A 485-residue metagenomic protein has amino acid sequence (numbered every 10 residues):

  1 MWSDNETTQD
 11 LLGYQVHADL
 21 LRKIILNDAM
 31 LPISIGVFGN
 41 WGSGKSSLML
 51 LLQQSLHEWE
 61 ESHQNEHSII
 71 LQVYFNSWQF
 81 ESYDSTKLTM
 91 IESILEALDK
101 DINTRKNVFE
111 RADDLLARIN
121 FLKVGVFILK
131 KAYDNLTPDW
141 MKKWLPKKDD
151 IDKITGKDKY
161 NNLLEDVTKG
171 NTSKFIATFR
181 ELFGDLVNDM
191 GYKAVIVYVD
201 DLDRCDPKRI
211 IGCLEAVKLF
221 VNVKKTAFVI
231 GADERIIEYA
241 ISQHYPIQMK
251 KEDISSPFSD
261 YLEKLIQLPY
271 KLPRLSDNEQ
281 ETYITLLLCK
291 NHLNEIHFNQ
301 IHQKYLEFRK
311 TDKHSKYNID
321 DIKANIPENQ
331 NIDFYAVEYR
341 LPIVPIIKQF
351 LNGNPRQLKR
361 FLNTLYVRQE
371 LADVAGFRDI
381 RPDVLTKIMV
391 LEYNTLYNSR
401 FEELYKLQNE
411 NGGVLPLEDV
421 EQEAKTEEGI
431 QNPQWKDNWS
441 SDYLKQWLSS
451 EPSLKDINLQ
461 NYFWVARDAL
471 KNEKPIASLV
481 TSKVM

Functional and structural regions predicted by a protein language model:
M1-Q15, D19-L31, I35, S43 (+8 more regions): The feature marks long, low-complexity, polar/acidic/proline-rich intrinsically disordered regions embedded in large
S34-F38, Y74, Y198: Short hydrophobic/aromatic beta-strand immediately N-terminal to the Walker A/P-loop
K45-S46, S82-T86, I236-S242, N278-T282: Switch/connector loops and helix/strand junctions flanking conserved nucleotide-binding motifs in nucleotide-processing
V73-S82: A short hydrophobic beta-strand->loop->alpha-helix junction that borders the nucleotide-binding pocket of P-loop NTPases
D84-D101: Conserved NTP-binding/hydrolysis module of P-loop NTPases
Y192-P207: Conserved P-loop NTPase "ATPase switch" module shared by AAA+ and STAND
V221-D253: Sensor-1/coupling segment of RecA-like P-loop NTPase cores
M249-L286, K290: Conserved P-loop NTPase catalytic core
